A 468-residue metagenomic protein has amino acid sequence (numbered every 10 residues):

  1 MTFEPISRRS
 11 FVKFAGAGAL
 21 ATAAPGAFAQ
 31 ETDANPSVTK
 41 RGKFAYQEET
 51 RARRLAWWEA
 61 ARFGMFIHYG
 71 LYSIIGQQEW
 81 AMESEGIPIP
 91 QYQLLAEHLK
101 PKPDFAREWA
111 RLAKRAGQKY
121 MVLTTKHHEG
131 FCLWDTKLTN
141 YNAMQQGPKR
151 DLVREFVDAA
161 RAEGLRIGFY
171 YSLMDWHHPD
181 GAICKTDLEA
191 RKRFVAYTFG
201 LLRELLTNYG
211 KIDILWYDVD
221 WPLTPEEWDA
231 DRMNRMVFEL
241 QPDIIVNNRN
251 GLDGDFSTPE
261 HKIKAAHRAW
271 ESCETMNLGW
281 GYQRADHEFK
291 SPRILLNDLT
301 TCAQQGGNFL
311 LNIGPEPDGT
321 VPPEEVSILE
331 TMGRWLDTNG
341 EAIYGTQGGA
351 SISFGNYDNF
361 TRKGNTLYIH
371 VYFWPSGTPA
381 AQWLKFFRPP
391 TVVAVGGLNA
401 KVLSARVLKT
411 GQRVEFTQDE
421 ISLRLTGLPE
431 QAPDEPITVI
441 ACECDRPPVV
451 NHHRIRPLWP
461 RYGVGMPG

Functional and structural regions predicted by a protein language model:
T2-E4, S10-A29: N-terminal export signals
R8-R9, Q241: Short, cationic motifs built from Arg/Lys/His that form the positively charged side of catalytic pockets
G16, E31-G468: Mature catalytic domains of secreted/periplasmic carbohydrate-active enzymes
